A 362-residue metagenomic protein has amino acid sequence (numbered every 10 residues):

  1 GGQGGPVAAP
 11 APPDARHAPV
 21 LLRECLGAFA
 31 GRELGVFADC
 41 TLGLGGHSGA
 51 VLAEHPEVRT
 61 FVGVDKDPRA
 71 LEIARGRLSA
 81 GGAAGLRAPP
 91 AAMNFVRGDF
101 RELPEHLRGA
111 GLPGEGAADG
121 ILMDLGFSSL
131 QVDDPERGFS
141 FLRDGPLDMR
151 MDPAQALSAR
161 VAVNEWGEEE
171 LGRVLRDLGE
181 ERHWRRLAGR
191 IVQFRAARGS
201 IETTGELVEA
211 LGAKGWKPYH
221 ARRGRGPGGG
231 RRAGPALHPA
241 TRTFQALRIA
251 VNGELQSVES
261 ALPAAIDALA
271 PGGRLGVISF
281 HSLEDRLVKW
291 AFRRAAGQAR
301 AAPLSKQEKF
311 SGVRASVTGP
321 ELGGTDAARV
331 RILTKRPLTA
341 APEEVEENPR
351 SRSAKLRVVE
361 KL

Functional and structural regions predicted by a protein language model:
G1-L362: S-adenosyl-L-methionine-dependent methyltransferase catalytic core, i.e., the SAM/SAH-binding region
